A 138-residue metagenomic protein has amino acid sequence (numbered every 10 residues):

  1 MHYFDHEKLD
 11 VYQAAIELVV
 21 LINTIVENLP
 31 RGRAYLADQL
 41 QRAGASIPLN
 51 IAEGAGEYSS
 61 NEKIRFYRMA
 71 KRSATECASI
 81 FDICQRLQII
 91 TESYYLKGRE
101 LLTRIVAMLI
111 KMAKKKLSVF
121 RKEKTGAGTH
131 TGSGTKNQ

Functional and structural regions predicted by a protein language model:
M1-Q138: Short, C-terminally biased terminal segments at protein or domain edges
